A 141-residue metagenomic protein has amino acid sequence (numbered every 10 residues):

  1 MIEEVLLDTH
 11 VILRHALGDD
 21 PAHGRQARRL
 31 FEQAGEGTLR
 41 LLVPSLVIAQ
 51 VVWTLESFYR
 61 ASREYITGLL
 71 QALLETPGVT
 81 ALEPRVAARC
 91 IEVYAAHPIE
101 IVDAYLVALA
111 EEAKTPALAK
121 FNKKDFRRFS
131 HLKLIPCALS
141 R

Functional and structural regions predicted by a protein language model:
M1-V43, F58-Y65, Q71, P136-R141: Short, well-structured N-terminal submotif of metal-dependent ribonuclease cores
I2-E4, V107-R141: Acidic, PIN/NYN-like endoribonuclease modules and their adjacent C-terminal/linker elements
D8, Q50, D103, N122-D125: Acidic active-site catalytic centers that drive phospho-/nucleotidyl reactions and related ester hydrolyses
R14-A16, T54, F129: Residues that scaffold the ATP/ADP-binding catalytic core of kinase and kinase-like folds
V43-V47, V86: Short, conserved alpha-helical segments within structured domains
G78-A117, F121: Active-site neighborhoods of divalent-metal-dependent phosphate/nucleic-acid chemistry enzymes
